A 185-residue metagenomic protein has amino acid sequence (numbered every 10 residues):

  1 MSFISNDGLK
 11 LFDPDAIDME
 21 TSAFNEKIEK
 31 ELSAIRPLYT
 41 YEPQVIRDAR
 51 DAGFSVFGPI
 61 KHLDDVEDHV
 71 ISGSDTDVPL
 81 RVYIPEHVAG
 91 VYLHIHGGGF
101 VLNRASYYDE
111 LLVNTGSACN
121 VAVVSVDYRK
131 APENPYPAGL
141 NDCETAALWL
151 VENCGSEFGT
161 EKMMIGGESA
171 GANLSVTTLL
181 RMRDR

Functional and structural regions predicted by a protein language model:
M1-V82: A glycine/proline-hinged amphipathic helix-loop "lid/cap" segment that gates access to hydrophobic ligand pockets
R81, V88, L102-Y107: Conserved AMP-binding/adenylate-forming
A89-G98: Short beta-strand element of the alpha/beta-hydrolase
V91, N120-V124: A fold-wide structural signal in alpha/beta-hydrolase
R104-A105, L111, V124-K162: Catalytic nucleophile-loop/oxyanion-hole region of alpha/beta-hydrolase and closely related hydrolase-like folds
L111-V121: A short, Lys/Arg-enriched amphipathic alpha-helix followed by its capping loop at the start of a domain
T145-S156, E161-R185: Primarily recognizes the serine-hydrolase "nucleophile elbow" in alpha/beta-hydrolase and SGNH/GDSL folds
